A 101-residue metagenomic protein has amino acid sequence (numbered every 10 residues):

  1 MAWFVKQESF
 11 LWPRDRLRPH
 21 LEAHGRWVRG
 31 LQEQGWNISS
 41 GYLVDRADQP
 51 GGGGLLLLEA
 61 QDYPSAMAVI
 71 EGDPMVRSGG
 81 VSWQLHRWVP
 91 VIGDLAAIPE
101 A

Functional and structural regions predicted by a protein language model:
M1-A101: Conserved, structured core segments of small domains
